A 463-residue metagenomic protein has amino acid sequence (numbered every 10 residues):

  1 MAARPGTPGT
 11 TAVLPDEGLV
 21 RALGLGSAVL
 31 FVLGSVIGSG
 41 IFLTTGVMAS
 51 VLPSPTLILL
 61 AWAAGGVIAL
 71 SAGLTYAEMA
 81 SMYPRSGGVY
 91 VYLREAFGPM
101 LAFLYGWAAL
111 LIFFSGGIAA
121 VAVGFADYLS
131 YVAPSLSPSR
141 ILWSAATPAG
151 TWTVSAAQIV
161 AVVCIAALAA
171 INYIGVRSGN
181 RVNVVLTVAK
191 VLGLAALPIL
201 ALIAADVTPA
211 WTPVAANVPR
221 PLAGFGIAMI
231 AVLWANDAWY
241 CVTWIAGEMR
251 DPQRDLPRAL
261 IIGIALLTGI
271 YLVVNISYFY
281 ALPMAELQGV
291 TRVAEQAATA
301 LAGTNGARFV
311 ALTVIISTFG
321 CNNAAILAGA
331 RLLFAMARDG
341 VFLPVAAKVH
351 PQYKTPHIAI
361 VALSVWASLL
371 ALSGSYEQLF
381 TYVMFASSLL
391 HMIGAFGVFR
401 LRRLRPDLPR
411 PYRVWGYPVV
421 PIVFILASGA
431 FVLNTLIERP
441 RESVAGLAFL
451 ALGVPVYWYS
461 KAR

Functional and structural regions predicted by a protein language model:
M1-G46, S50-P55, A69-L74, Y83-S86 (+7 more regions): Membrane-interface "cap" regions at the ends of multi-pass membrane proteins
L23-F42, V160-L168, L200-A201, A215-G269 (+2 more regions): Hydrophobic, membrane-embedded alpha-helices of multi-pass small-molecule transporters
V47-S50, L70-I165, A170-Y173, V314-A335 (+1 more regions): Hydrophobic transmembrane alpha-helices that form the core helical bundles of multi-pass secondary transporters
V91-Y92, G98, S130-L142, N217 (+5 more regions): TM-loop-TM module centered on a large, flexible mid-protein loop between adjacent transmembrane helices in multi-pass
A126-S135, V188-A215, L233, I276-L282 (+3 more regions): Hydrophobic alpha-helical segments and their helix-loop junctions in multi-pass secondary transporters
T153-A156, V345-T355, H391-E442: C-terminal membrane-solvent junction of multi-pass transporters and transport-like membrane proteins
A156-A204, P219, D237, L260-I261 (+3 more regions): Membrane-interface loop-to-helix entry segments
L194-L197, L333, V383-R410, A427-A430 (+1 more regions): Hydrophobic alpha-helical segments of multi-pass membrane transport proteins
